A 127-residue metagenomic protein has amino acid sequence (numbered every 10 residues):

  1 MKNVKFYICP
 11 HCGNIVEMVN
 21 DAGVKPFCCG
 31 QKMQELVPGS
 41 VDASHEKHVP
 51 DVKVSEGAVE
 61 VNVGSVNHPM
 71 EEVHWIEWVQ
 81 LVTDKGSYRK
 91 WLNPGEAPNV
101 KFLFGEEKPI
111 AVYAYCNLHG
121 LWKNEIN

Functional and structural regions predicted by a protein language model:
F6, K25, Y113: Residues immediately within or flanking Cys/His clusters that coordinate Zn2+ in small zinc-binding modules
C9-C12, C28, C116: Short cysteine-rich clusters marking metal-coordination/redox-active sites
M18-A22, L36-G39, N124-I126: Short Cys/His-rich "knuckle" micro-motifs
A22-M33: Cysteine-rich micro-motifs
N62-V63, P98-G105: Exposed aromatic-hydrophobic patches
V63-E71: Short amphipathic, basic-aromatic surface patches that mediate peripheral association with negatively charged
K108-L118: Short, aromatic- and glycine-rich surface loops/edge beta-strands on solvent-exposed regions
N117-E125: Short acidic/polar inter-strand loop motif in beta-rich domains
